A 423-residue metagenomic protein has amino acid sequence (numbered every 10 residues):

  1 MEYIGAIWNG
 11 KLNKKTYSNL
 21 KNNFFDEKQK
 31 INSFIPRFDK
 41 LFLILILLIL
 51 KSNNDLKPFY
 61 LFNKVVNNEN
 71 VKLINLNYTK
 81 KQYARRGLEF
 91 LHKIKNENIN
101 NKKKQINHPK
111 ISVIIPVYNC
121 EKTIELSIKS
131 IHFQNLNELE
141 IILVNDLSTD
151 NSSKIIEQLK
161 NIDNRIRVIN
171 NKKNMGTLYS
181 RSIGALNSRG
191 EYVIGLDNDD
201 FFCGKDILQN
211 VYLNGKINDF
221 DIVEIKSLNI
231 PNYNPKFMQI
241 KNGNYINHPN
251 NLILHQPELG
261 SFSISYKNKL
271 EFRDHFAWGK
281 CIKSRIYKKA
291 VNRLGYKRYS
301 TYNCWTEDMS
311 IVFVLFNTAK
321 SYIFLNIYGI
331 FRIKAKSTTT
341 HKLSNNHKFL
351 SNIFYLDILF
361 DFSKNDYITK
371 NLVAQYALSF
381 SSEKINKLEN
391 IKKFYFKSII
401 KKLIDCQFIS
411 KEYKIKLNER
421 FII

Functional and structural regions predicted by a protein language model:
M1, L252-S344: Conserved nucleotide-sugar donor-binding catalytic segment
M1-E27, I327-A335, H341-N371, Y376 (+1 more regions): Catalytic core of nucleotide-sugar-dependent glycosyltransferases
N67-S130: N-proximal low-complexity "stem/linker" segments adjacent to membrane-targeting elements
K129-E138: Short, acidic, metal-binding catalytic loop of nucleotide-sugar glycosyltransferases
N145-I155, K173: A conserved acidic beta->alpha catalytic loop
N171-S188, N198: Glycine-rich, basic loop-to-helix element that forms the pyrophosphate-binding segment of sugar-nucleotide handling
V193: Short aromatic/hydrophobic "clamp" motif used to bind/position activated sugar donors
D206-Y245: Conserved donor NDP-sugar-binding/catalytic core segment of glycosyltransferases
